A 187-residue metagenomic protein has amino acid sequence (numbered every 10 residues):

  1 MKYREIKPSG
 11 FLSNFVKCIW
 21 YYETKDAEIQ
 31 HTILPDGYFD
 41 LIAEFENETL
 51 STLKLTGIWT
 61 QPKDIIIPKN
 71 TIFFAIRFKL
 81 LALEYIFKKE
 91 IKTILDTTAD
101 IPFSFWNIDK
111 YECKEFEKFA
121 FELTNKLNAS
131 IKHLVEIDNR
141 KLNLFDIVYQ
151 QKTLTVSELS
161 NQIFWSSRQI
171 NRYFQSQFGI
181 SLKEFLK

Functional and structural regions predicted by a protein language model:
M1-L142, V148-S157, Q162-S167, S181: Alpha-helical bundle regulatory/interaction domains
D146-I147, Y173-K187: Alpha-helical DNA-contacting segments of helix-turn-helix folds
